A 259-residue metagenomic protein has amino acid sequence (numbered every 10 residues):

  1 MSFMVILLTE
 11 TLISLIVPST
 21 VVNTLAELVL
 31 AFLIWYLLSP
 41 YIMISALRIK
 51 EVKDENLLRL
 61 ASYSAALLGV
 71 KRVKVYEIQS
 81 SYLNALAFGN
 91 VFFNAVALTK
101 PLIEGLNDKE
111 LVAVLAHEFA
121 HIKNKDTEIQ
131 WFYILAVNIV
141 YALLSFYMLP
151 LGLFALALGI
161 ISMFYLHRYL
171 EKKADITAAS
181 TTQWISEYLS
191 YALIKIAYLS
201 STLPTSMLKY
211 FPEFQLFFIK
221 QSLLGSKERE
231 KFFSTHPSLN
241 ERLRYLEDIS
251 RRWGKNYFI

Functional and structural regions predicted by a protein language model:
M1-S81, V137-G152, L156-Y169, I196-T202 (+1 more regions): Hydrophobic or amphipathic, alpha-helical segments that drive membrane association/targeting
V70-F93, A179-I259: Active-site-proximal gating segments in proteases and membrane effectors
A87-E110: Predominantly long cytosolic amphipathic alpha-helical stalk/bundle segments
L98, A113-D126, A174-D175: Active-site recognition of the HExxH zinc-binding catalytic motif
H117, F132, A136-V137, S222 (+1 more regions): Structured N-terminal alpha/beta-domain signature that marks small ligand/cofactor-binding or signaling modules
F119-L135, T181-W184: Catalytic Zn2+-binding segment of zinc metalloproteases
